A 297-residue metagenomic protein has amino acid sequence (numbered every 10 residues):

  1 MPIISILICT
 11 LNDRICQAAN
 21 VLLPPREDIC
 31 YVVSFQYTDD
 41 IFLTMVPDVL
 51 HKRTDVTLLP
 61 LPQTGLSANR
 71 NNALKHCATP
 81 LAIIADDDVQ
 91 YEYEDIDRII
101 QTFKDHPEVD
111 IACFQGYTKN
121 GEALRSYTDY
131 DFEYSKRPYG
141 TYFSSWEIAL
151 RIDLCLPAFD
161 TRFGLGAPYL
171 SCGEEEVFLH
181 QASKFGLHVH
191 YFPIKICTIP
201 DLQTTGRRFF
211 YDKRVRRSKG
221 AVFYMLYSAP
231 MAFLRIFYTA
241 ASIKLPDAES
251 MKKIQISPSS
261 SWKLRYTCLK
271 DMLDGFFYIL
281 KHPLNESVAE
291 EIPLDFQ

Functional and structural regions predicted by a protein language model:
M1-C30: N-proximal low-complexity "stem/linker" segments adjacent to membrane-targeting elements
A19-P60: Acidic donor-binding segment of Leloir-type glycosyltransferases
P60-C77: Glycine-rich, basic loop-to-helix element that forms the pyrophosphate-binding segment of sugar-nucleotide handling
A82: Short aromatic/hydrophobic "clamp" motif used to bind/position activated sugar donors
E94-Y127: Conserved donor NDP-sugar-binding/catalytic core segment of glycosyltransferases
T161, V189-T198, Y211-D212: Catalytic beta-strand/loop signature of glycosyltransferases that borders the donor
G164-H180: Acidic donor-binding loop at a coil-to-helix junction in glycosyltransferase catalytic cores that engages
F210-S218, S228-Q297: Non-catalytic, C-terminal membrane-associated alpha-helical segments of glycosyltransferases
